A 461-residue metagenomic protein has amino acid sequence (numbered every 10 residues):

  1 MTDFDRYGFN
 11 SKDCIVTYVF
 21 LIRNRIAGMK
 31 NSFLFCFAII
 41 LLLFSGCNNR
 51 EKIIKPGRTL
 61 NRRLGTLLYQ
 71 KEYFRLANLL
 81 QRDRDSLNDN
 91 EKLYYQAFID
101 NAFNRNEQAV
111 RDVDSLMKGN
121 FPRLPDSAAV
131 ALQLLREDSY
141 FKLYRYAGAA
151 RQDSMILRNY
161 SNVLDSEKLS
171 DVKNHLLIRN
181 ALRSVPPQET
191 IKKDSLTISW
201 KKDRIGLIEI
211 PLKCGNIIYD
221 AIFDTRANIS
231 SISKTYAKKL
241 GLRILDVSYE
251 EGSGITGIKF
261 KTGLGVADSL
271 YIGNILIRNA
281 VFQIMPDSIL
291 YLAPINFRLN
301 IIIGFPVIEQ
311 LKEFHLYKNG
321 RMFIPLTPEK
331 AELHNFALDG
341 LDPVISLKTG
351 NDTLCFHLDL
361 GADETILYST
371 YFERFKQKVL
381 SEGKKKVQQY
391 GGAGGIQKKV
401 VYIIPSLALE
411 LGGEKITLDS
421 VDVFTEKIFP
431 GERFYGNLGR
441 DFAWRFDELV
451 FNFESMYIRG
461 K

Functional and structural regions predicted by a protein language model:
M1, D5, S11-G57: Bacterial Sec-dependent N-terminal signal peptides
C47-K461: Pepsin/retropepsin-fold aspartyl endopeptidases
